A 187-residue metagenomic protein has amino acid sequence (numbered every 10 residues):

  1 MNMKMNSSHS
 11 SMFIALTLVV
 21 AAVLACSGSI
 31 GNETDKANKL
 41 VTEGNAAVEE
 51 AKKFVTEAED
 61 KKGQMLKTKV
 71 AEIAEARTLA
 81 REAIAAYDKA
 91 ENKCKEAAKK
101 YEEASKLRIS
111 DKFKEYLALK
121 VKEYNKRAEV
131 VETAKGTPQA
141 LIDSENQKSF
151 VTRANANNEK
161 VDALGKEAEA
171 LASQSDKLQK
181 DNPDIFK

Functional and structural regions predicted by a protein language model:
M1-M3, L117: Short, low-complexity interaction segments enriched in Ser/Thr/Pro/Gly
M3-I14: Bacterial N-terminal signal peptides that target proteins for export
A22-A25: C-terminal motif of bacterial Sec signal peptides marking the signal peptidase cleavage site
S27-I30: Bacterial signal peptide processing site
E33-Y87, E123-K187: C-terminal amphipathic alpha-helix
I84-K122, Q179-K187: Short, solvent-exposed, charged loop/turn and helix-capping segments that join or cap alpha-helices on peripheral
